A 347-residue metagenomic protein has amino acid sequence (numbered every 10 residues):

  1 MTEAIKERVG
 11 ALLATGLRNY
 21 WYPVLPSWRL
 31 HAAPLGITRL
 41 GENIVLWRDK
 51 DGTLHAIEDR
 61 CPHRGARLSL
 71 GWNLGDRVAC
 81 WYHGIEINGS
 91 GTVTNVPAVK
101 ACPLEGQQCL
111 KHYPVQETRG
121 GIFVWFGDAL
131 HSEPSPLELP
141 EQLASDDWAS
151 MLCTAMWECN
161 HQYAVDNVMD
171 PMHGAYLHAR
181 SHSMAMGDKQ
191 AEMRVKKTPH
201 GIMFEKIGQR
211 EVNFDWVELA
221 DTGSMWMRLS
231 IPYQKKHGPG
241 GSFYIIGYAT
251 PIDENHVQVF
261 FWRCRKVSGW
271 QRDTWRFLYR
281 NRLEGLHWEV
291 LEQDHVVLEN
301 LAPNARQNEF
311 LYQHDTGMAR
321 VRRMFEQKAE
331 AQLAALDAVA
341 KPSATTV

Functional and structural regions predicted by a protein language model:
M1-L13, N255-R265: Short, charged N-terminal helix-start/capping segments
T2-A4, V9-G10, G16, P23-A149 (+2 more regions): Rieske [2Fe-2S] iron-sulfur-binding domain
L13-L17, S268-W270: Short, positively charged
R18, A33, G120, F243 (+1 more regions): Residues at beta-strand starts and edge strands
Y20-V24, E42-I44, C109-Q116, M186-R194 (+2 more regions): Short small/polar-residue motifs
T53, L130-V347: C-terminal catalytic domain of Rieske-type non-heme iron oxygenases
